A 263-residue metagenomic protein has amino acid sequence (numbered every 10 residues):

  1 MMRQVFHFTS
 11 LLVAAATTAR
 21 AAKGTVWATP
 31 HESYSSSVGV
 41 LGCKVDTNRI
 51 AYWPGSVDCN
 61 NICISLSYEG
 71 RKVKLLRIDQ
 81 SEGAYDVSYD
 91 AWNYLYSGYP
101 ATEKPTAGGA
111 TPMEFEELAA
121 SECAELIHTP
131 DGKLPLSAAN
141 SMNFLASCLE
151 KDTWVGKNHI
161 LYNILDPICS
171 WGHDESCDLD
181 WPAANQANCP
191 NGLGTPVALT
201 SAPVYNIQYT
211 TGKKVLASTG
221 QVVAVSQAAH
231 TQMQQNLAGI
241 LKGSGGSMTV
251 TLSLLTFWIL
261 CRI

Functional and structural regions predicted by a protein language model:
R3, T17-S56, N60, V73 (+2 more regions): Mature exported/compartmentalized surface modules and terminal targeting/interaction regions
F6-A16: Gram-negative bacterial Sec-dependent N-terminal signal peptides
